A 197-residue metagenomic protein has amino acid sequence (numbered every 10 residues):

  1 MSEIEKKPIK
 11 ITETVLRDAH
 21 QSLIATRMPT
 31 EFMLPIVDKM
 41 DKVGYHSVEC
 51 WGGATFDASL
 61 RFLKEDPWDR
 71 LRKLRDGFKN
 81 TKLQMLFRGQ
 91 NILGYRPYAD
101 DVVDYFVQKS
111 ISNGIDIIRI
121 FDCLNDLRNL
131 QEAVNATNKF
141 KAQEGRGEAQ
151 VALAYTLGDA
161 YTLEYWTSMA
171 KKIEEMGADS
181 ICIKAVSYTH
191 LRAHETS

Functional and structural regions predicted by a protein language model:
M1-E3, I36-D41, R70-G77, A170: Short amphipathic alpha-helices and their capping/turn segments at secondary-structure boundaries
E3-A25, N80-Y95, G145-L157: N-terminal small/glycine-rich loop or linker at the start of catalytic domains across soluble metabolic enzymes
A19, I120, I181: Conserved, mostly hydrophobic/aromatic
P35-W51, S112-N113: Catalytic domains of carbohydrate-active enzymes, especially glycoside hydrolases
M40, L74, S110, A133-T137 (+1 more regions): Generic structural signal for hydrophobic
G44-Y45, D104-D116, S168-I183: Structural recognition of alpha->loop->beta junctions
T55-E132, Y155-T167: Active-site beta->alpha loop and helix N-cap motifs at the rims of alpha/beta catalytic domains
H190-S197: Single conserved hydrophobic/aromatic residue that forms the stacking wall/gate of nucleotide- or nucleobase-binding
